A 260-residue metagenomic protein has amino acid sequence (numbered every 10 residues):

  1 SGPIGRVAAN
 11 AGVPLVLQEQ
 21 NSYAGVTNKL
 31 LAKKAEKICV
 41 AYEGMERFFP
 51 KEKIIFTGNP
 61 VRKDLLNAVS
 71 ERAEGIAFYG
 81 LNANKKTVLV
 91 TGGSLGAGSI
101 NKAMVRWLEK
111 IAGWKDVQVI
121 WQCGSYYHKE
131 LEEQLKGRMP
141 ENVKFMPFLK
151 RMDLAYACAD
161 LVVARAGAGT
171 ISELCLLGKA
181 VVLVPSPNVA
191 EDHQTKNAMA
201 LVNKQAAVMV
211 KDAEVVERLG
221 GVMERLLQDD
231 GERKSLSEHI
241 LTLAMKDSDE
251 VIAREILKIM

Functional and structural regions predicted by a protein language model:
S1-A11: An aromatic- and histidine-rich active-site surface loop
A9-A73, L81: Active-site-proximal region of nucleotide-activated glycan assembly enzymes, centered on histidine/acidic-rich loops
A24-T27, A41-F49, E130-L131, T170-I171 (+1 more regions): Short, glycine/polar-rich helix-capping loops at beta-to-alpha or helix-loop-helix junctions that flank or form
E71-A77, L81-V162, Q194-A198, N203 (+1 more regions): Donor-nucleotide binding loops and adjacent catalytic segments primarily of GT-B fold Leloir glycosyltransferases
A77, E232-K246: A short, well-ordered alpha-helix in the C-terminal region of glycosyltransferases
M152-Q194: A donor-sugar binding/catalytic signature common to diverse glycosyltransferases and related nucleotide-sugar
V208-E214, R225-D230: Conserved acidic donor-binding segment of nucleotide-sugar-dependent glycosyltransferases
K246-M260: C-terminal alpha-helical cap of glycosyltransferases
